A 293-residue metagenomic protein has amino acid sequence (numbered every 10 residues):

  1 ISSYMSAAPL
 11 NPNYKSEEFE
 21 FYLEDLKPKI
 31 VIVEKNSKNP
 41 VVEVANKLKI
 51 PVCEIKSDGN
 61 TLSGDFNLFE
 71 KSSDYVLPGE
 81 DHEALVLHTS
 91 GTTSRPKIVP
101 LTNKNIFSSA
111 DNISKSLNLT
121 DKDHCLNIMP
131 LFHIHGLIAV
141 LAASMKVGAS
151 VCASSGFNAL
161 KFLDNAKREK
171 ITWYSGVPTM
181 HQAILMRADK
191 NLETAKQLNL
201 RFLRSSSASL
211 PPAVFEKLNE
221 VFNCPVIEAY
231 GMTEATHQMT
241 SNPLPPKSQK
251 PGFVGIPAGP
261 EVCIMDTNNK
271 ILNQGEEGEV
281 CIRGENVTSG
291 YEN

Functional and structural regions predicted by a protein language model:
I1-A8, P12-S16, D25-K29, L48 (+3 more regions): A short helix-loop-beta submotif of the ANL/AMP-binding
I1-L10, F19-E20, I113-K115, I134-V147 (+2 more regions): Hydrophobic alpha-helical segments in the ANL/AMP-binding
N11, L119, M129-H133, L141 (+1 more regions): Conserved AMP-binding
Y14-E43, T61-F66, S109-L126, N158-T172: Conserved ATP-dependent adenylate/AMP-binding module captured primarily in the ANL superfamily
E70-H88, S94-R95, N118-H124: Conserved pre-ATP/AMP-binding loop-to-beta segment of ANL
F107-H124, I134-W173, A183, R187-N191 (+1 more regions): Conserved AMP-binding/adenylation subdomain of ANL enzymes
I171-G176, L185-Q249, E261-C263, N268-K270: Gly/Ser/Thr-rich phosphate-binding loop
I256-G259, K270-N293: Conserved ATP/PPi-binding loop(s) of AMP-dependent carboxylate-activating enzymes
